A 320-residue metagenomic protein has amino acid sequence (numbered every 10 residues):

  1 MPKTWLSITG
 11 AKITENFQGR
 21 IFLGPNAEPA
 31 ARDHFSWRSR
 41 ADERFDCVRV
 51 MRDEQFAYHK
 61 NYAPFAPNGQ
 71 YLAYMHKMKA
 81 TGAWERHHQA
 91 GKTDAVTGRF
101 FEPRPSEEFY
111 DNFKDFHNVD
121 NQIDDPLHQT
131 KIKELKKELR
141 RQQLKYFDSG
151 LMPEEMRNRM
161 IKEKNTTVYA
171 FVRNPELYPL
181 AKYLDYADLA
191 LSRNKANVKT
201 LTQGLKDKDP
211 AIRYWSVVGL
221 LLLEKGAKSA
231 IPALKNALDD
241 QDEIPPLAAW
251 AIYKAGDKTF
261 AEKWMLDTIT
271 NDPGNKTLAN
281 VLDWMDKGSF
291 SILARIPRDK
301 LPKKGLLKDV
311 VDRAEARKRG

Functional and structural regions predicted by a protein language model:
M1-D53, N121, H128-K137: Polar, surface-exposed loop/tail segments that function as active-site lids or cofactor/substrate-recognition elements
P2-K3, T14, F116, K199 (+2 more regions): Proline-centered helix-kink/hinge sites
K3, D111, D115, D207-D209: Acidic active-site catalytic centers that drive phospho-/nucleotidyl reactions and related ester hydrolyses
L6-G10, K114, L144, D239: Residues at helix-coil transition
A41-D124, T130-K131, I161-K162, P175-E176: C-terminal, low-complexity/hydrophilic appendages and adjacent surface loops of extracellular/periplasmic anionic
G91-S106, Q122-G320: Long, internal low-complexity/basic segments
